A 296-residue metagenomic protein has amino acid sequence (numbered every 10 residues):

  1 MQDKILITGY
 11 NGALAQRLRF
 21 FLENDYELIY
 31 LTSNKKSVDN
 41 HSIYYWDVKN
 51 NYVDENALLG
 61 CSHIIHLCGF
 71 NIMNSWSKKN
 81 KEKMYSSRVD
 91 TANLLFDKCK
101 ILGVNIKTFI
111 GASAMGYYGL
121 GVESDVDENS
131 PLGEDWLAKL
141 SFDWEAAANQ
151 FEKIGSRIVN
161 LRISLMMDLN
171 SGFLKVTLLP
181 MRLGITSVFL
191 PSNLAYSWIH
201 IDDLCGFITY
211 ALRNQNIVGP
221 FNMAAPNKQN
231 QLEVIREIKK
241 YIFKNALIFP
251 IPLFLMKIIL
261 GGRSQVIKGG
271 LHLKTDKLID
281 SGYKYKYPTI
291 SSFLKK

Functional and structural regions predicted by a protein language model:
D3, Q265-K296: C-terminal amphipathic/interface module of NAD(P)-dependent oxidoreductases and related NAD-binding regulators
I5-N24: N-terminal Rossmann NAD(P)H-binding glycine-rich loop of SDR-like oxidoreductase domains
S42-L94: NAD(P)H-binding glycine-rich loop region in Rossmannoid oxidoreductase-like domains and their noncatalytic homologs
N93-D135: Conserved Rossmann-fold NAD(P)-dependent oxidoreductase catalytic core, especially the SDR/UDP-sugar
S113, A146-L169: Conserved beta-loop-beta element that borders a ligand/cofactor-binding pocket
I154-S156, M167-V176, A211-F221: Glycine/proline-rich active-site loop of Rossmann-fold NAD(P)-dependent oxidoreductases
V176-I199, D203: A conserved pocket-lining segment of Rossmann-fold NAD(P)-dependent short-chain dehydrogenase/reductase
N214-G262, K295: Mid/C-terminal beta-alpha module of Rossmann-like enzyme folds, strongest in SDR-family dehydrogenases/epimerases
